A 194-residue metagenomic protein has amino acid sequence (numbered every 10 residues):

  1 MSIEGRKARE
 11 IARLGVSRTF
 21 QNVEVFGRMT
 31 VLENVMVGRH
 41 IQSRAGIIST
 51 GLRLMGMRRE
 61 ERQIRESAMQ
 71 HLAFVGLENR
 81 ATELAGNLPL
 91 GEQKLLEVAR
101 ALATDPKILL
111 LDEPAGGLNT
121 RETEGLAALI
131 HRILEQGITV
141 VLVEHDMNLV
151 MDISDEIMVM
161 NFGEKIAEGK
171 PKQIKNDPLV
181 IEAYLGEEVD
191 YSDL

Functional and structural regions predicted by a protein language model:
M1-L194: Glycine-rich phosphate-binding loops of nucleotide-dependent enzymes
